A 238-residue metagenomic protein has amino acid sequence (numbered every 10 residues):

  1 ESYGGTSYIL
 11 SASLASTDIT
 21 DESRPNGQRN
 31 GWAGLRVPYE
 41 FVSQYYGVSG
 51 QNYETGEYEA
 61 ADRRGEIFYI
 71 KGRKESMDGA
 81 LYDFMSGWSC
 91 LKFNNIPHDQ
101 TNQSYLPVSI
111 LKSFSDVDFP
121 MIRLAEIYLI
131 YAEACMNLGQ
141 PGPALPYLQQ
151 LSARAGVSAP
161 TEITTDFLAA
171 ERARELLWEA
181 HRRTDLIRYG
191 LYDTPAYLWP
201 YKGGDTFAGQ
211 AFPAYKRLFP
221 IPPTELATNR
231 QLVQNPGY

Functional and structural regions predicted by a protein language model:
E1-N30, L111-F114, D118-M121, C135 (+3 more regions): Long, intrinsically disordered, low-complexity segments
N30, L35-R123: Flexible, polar/acidic helix-loop-strand segments at domain edges
L129, L148: Short amphipathic alpha-helical/adjacent loop interface patches that line ligand and macromolecule-binding sites
